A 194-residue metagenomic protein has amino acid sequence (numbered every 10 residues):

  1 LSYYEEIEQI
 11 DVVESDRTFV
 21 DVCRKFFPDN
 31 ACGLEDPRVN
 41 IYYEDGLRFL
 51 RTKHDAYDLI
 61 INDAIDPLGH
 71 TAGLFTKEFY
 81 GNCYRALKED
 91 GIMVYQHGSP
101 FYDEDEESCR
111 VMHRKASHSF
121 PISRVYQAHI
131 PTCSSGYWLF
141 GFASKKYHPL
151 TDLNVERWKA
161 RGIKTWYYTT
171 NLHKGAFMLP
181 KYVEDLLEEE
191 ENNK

Functional and structural regions predicted by a protein language model:
L1-D90, D103-C109: The AdoMet/dcAdoMet-binding core of the Class I SAM-like
E5, H97-G98: A short, structure-level motif marking secondary-structure boundaries and short turns
L47, H129-P131, K146: Short, solvent-exposed coil/turn elements at secondary-structure transition points
D66-P67, G98-Y102, I130-T132: Short "lid" loop at the C-terminus of a central beta-strand within the Rossmann-like core of SAM-dependent
Y80-G81, E106-H129, G141-A143: Conserved Class I S-adenosyl-L-methionine
D90-H97: Conserved beta-strand signature within the Rossmann-like core of class I S-adenosyl-L-methionine
S135-K194: SAM/dcSAM-binding transferase cores
